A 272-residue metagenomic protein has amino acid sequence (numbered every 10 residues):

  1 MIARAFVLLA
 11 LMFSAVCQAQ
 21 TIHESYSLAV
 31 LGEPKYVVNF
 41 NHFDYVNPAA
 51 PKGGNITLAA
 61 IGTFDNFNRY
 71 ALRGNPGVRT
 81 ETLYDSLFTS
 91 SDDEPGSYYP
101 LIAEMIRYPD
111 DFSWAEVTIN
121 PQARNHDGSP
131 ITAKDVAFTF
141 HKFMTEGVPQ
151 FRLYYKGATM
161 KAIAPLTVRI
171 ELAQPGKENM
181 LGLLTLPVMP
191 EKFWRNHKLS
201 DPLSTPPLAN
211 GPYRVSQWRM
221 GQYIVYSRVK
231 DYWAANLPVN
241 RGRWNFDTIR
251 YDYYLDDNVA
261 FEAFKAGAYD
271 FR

Functional and structural regions predicted by a protein language model:
A5-S14: Bacterial N-terminal signal peptides
A15-A19: Sec/Tat signal peptide C-region and signal peptidase I cleavage site
Q20-D111, T118, H141, P206-L208: N-terminal lobe/hinge region of extracytoplasmic solute-binding protein
S25-S27, G53-G62, E104, W114-V117 (+5 more regions): Short, well-ordered beta-strand elements
V46, A50-P51, A71-R79, M105-P149 (+4 more regions): Aromatic- and charge-enriched surface segment that lines or borders ligand/interaction sites
T63, E81-G96, H141, L184-R250 (+1 more regions): Gly/Pro-rich hinge or "lid" segments in bacterial periplasmic/extracellular proteins
R152-R195, P212-R219: Surface-exposed binding/hinge segments that line and control ligand-binding clefts or catalytic entry sites
Y269-R272: Paired acidic/hydrophobic, glycine-rich loop segments that form the ligand-binding mouth/hinge of periplasmic-binding
